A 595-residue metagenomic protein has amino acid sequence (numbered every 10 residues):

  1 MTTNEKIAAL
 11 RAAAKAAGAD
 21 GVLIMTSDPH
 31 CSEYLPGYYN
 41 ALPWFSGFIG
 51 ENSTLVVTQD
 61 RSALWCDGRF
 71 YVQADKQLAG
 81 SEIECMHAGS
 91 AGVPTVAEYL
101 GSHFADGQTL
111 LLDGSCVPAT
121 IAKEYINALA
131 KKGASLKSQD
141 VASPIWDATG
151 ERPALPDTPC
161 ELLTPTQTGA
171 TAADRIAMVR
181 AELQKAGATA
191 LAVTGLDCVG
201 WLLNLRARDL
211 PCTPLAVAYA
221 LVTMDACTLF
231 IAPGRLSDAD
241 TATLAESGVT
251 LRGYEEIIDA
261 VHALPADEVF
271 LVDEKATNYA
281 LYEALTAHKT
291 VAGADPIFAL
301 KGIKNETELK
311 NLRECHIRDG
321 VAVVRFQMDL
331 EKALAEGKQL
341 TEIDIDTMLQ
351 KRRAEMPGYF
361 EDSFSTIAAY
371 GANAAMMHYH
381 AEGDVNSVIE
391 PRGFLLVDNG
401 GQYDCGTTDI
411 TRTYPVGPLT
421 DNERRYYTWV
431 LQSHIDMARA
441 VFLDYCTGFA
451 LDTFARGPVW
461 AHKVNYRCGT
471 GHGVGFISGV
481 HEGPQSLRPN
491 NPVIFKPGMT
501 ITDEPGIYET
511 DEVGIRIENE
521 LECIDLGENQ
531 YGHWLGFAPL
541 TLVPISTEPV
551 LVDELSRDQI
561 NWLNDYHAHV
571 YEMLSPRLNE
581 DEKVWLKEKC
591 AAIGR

Functional and structural regions predicted by a protein language model:
M1-R595: Active-site neighborhoods and metal-handling regions in enzymes and metal-associated proteins
